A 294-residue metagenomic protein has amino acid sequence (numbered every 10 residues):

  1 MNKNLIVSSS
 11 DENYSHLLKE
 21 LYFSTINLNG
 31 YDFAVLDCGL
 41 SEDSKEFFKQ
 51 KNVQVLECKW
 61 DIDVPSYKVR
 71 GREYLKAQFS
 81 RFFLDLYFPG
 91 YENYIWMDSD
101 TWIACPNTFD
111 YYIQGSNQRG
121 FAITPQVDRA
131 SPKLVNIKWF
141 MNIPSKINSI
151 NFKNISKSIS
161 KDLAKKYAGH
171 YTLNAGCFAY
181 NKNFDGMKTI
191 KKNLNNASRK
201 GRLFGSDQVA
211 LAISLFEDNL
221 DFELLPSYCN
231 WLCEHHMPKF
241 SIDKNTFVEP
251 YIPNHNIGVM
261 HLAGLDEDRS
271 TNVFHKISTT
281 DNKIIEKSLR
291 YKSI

Functional and structural regions predicted by a protein language model:
M1-I294: Glycosyltransferase catalytic domains, chiefly GT-A lineage
